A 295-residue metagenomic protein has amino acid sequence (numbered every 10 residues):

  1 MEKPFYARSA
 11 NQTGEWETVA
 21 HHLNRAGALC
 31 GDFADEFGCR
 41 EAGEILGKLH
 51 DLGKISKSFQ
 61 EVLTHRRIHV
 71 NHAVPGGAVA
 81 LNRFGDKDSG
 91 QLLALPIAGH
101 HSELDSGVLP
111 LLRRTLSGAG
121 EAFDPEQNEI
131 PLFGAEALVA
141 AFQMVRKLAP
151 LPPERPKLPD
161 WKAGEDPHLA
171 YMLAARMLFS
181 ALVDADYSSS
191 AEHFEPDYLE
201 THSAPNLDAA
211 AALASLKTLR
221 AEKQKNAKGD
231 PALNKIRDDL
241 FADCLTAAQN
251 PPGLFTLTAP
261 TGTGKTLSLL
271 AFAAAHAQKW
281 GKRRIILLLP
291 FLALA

Functional and structural regions predicted by a protein language model:
M1-E222: Accessory nucleic-acid engagement/destabilization modules that flank
H22, A221-T258: Conserved pre-motif I regulatory segment
A42, L254-T256, R284-I286: Residue-level preference for the first positions of well-ordered beta-strands
L46, T258-P260, L288-P290: Generic beta-strand/beta-sheet core signal
P251-H276: Walker A/P-loop
A275-R284: Post-Walker A helix-loop "phosphate-sensing" segment adjacent to the P-loop in P-loop NTPases
R283-A295: Conserved Walker A/P-loop ATP-binding site and its immediately adjacent core in helicase/helicase-like ATPase domains
